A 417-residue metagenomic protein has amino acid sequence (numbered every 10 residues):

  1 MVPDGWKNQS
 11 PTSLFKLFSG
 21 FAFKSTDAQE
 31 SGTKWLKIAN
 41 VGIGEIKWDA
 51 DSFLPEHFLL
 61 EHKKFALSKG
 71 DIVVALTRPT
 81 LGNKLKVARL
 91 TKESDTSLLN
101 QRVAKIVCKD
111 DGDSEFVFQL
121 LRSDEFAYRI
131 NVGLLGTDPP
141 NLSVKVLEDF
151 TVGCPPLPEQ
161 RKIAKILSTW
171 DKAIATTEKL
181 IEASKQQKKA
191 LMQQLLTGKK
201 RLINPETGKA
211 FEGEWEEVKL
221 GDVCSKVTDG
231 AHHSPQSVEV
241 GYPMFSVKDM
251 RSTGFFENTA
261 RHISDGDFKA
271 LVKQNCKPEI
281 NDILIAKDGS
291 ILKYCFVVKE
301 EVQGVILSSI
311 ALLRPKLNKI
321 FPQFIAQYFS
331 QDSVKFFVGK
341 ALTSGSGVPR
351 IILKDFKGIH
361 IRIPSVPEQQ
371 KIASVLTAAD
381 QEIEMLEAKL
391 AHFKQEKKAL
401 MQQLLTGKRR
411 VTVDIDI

Functional and structural regions predicted by a protein language model:
M1-G20, D149-L157, T207-D229, G358: Non-catalytic DNA-recognition/assembly elements of restriction-modification systems
M1-G5, C154-A210, R362-I417: Amphipathic alpha-helical coiled-coil/heptad-repeat segments
D4-K7, D95-A104, G112-E115, D124 (+5 more regions): A short glycine-rich beta-alpha junction/loop motif
S10-S25, V41-I72, G221-P235, D249-I280 (+1 more regions): Sequence-specific dsDNA recognition surfaces
K24-S31, V132-L134, H233-V240, E257-A260 (+1 more regions): Short coil/turn segments at secondary-structure boundaries
K37, D51, F58-R122, S246-V247 (+1 more regions): A short beta-sheet element
E61-H62, T137, D149, A210 (+3 more regions): A structural connector/turn signal
